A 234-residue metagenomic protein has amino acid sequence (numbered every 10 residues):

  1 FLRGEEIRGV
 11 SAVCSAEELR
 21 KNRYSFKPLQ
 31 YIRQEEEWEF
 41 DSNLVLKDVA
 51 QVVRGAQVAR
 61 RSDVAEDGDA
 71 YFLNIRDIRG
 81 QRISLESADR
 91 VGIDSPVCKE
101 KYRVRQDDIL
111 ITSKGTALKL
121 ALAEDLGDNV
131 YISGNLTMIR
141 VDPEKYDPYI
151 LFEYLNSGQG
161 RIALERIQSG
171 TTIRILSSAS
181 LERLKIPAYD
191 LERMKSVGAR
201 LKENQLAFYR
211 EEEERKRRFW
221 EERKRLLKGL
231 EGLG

Functional and structural regions predicted by a protein language model:
F1-D67, A188-G234: Non-catalytic DNA-recognition/assembly elements of restriction-modification systems
L29, V130-T137, S169-S196, E203-L206: A short glycine-rich beta-alpha junction/loop motif
N43-S62, R76-Q106: Sequence-specific dsDNA recognition surfaces
S62-A70, S84-V91, Y102-V104, L122-G134: Short, surface-exposed loop/turn microsegments at beta-strand edges and helix-strand junctions
F72, D77, M138-R140, R166: C-terminal target-recognition/interaction regions appended to catalytic cores
L73, V91, A123, I139 (+1 more regions): Hydrophobic residues at beta-strand termini and immediately following loops that shape nucleotide-binding pockets
E100-Y102, Q106-L155: A short beta-sheet element
P148-R166, G170: Glycine- and charge-enriched low-complexity intrinsically disordered segments
